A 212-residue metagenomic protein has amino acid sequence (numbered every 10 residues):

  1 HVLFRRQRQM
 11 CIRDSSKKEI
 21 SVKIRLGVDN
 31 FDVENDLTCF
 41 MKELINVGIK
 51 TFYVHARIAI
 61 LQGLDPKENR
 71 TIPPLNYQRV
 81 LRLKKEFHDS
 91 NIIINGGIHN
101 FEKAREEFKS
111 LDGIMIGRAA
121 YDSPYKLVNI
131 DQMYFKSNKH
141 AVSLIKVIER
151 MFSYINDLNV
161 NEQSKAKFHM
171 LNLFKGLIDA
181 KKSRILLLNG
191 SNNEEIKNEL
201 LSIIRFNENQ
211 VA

Functional and structural regions predicted by a protein language model:
H1, H55-R57, H169: Histidine-centered active-site/metal-ligand motif
H1, R70, I94-G97: Short, flexible active-site loop motifs that bind/organize anionic cofactors or intermediates
H1-D14: Single conserved hydrophobic/aromatic residue that forms the stacking wall/gate of nucleotide- or nucleobase-binding
Q7, K23, N95: Acidic active-site catalytic centers that drive phospho-/nucleotidyl reactions and related ester hydrolyses
S15-E19, V28-N30, E34-T51, L75-I94 (+1 more regions): Alpha/beta catalytic cores of nucleotide-metabolism and tRNA/nucleoside-modifying enzymes
K17-V28, Q62-P66: N-terminal small/glycine-rich loop or linker at the start of catalytic domains across soluble metabolic enzymes
I24-L26, Y53-I58: Short, structured patches in soluble enzyme cores that scaffold and shape functional sites
A56-R70: Glycine-rich, proline-tolerant flexible connector loops at the mouths of alpha/beta enzymes
